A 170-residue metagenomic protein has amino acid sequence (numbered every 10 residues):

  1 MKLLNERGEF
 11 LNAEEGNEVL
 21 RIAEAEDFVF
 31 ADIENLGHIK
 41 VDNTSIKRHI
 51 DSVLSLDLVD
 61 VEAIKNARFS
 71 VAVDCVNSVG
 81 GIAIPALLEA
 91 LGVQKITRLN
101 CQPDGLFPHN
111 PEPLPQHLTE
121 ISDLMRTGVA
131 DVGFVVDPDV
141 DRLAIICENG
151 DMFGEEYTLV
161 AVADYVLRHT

Functional and structural regions predicted by a protein language model:
M1-G128: Gly/Ser/Thr-enriched, mixed-charge loops and adjacent short helices that form phosphate/oxyanion-binding elements
E112-T170: Acidic, glycine-rich loop-and-beta core segments that form the ion-binding/anion-interacting portion of active sites
